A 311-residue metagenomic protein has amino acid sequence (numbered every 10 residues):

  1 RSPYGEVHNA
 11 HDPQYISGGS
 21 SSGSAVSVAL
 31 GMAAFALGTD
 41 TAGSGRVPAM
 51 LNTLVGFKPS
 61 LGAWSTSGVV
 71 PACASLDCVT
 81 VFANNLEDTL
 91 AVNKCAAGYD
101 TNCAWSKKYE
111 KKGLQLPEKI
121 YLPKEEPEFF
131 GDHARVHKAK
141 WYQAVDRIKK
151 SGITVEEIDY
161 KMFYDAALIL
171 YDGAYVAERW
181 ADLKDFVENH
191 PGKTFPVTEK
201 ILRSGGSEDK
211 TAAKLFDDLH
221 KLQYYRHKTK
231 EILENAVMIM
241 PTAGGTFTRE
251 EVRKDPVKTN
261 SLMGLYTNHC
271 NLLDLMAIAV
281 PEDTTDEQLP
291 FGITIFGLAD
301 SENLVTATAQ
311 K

Functional and structural regions predicted by a protein language model:
R1-N93, M276-D283, L289-G292: Short glycine/serine-rich loop segments
G5, D12, A167-D182: Charged, often glycine-rich, active-site loop that binds/positions anionic groups
A25-S27, V92, R147, N268-N271: Hydrophobic/aromatic ligand-binding patch that stacks against planar heteroaromatic rings of cofactors or nucleotides
A33, A96, K210-K311: Glycine-rich, small-residue loops and helix-cap segments that act as flexible hinges at active-site edges
V55-Q143: A short helix-breaking turn/cap at a secondary-structure junction
P117-Y121, A174-Q223, P281-G292: Short helix-loop capping/hinge segments that flank enzyme active sites or metal/cofactor-binding pockets
P123-P127, H137, I158-G173, P196-D209: Flexible, acidic loop-helix segments that line cofactor/substrate-binding pockets
R135-D159, L183-T194, L215-N235: Acyltransferase
